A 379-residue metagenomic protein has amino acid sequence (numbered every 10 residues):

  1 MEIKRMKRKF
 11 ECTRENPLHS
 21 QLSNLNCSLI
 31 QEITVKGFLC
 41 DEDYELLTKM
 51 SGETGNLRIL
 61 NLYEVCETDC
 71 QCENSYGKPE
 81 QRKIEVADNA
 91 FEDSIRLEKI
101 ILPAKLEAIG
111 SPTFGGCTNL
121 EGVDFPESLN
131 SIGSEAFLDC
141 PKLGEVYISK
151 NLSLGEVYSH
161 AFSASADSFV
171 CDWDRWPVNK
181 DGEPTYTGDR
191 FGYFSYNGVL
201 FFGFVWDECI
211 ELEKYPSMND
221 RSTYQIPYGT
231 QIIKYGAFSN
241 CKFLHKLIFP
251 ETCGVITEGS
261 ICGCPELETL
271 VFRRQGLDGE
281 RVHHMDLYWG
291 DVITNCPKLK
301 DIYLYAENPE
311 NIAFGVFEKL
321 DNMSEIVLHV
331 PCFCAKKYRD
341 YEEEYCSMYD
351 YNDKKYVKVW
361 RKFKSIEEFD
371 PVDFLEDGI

Functional and structural regions predicted by a protein language model:
R5-T13, Q31-L39, G55-I84, I95-A108 (+7 more regions): Structural signature of tandem-repeat unit edges
R8-D93, V205, K234-N240, C262 (+3 more regions): Surface-exposed repetitive/solenoidal architectures
N24, M50-S51, G77, F91 (+8 more regions): A general structural signal for stabilizing positions within well-ordered secondary structure
D88-A90, G110-T113, G133-A136, Y158-A161 (+3 more regions): Consensus positions within tandem repeat domains that build extended binding/scaffold surfaces
I261-C262, W289, I293-T294, I312-E318: Predominantly extracellular/luminal carbohydrate-interaction, adhesion, and secreted-enzyme modules that are
